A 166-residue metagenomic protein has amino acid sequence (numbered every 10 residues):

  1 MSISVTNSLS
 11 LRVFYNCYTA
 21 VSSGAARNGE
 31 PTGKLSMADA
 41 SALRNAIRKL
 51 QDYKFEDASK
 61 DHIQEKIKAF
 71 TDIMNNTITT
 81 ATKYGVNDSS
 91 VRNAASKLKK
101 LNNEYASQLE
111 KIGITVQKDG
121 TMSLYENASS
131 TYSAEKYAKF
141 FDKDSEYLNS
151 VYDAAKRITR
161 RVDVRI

Functional and structural regions predicted by a protein language model:
M1-I166: Polar, low-complexity export/assembly segments characteristic of proteins that are secreted or assemble on the cell
